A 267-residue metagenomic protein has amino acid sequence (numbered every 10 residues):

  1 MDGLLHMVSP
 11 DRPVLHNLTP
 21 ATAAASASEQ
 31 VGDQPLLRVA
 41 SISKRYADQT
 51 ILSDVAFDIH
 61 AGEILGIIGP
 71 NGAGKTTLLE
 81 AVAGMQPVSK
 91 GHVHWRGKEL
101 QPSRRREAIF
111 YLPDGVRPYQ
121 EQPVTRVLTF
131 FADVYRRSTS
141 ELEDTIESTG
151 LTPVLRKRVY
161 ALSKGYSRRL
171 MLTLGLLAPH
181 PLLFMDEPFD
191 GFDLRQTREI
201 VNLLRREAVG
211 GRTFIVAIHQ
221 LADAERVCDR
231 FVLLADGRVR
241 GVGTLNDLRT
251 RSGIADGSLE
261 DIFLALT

Functional and structural regions predicted by a protein language model:
I68-P70: The feature captures the beta-strand-to-loop junction immediately N-terminal to the Walker
A83: Helix-to-loop junction immediately C-terminal to a conserved catalytic motif
G91-R105: Conserved ABC transporter NBD signature motif
T129, D133, T139-L155: Conserved ABC ATPase "signature" region
L183-E187: Catalytic Walker B motif of ABC-type/P-loop ATPase nucleotide-binding domains
A224-R226: A short, surface-exposed alpha-helical micro-motif characterized by mixed small hydrophobic and charged/polar residues
